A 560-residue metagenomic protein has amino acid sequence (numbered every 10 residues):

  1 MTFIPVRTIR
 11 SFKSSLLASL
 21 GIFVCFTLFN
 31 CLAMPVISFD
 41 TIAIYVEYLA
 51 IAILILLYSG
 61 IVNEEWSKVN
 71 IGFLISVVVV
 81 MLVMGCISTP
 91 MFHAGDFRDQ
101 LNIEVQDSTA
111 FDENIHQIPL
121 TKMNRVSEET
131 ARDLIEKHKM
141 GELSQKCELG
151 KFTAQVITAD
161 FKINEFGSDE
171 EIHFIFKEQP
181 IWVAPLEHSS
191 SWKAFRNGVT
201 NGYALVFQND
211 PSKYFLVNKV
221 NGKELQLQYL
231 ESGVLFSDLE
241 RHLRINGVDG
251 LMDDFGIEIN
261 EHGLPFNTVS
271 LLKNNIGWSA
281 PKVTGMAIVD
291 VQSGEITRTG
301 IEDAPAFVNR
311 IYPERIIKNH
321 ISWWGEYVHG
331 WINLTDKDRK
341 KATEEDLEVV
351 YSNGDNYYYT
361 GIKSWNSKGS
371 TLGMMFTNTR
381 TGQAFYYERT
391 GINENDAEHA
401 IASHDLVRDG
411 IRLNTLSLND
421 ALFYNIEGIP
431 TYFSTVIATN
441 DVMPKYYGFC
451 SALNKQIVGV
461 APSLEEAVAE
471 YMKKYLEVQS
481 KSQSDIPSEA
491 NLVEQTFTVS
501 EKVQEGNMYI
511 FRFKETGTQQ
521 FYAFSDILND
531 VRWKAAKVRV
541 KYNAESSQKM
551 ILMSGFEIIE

Functional and structural regions predicted by a protein language model:
F3-E560: Soluble extracytoplasmic regions of secretory-pathway and membrane proteins
